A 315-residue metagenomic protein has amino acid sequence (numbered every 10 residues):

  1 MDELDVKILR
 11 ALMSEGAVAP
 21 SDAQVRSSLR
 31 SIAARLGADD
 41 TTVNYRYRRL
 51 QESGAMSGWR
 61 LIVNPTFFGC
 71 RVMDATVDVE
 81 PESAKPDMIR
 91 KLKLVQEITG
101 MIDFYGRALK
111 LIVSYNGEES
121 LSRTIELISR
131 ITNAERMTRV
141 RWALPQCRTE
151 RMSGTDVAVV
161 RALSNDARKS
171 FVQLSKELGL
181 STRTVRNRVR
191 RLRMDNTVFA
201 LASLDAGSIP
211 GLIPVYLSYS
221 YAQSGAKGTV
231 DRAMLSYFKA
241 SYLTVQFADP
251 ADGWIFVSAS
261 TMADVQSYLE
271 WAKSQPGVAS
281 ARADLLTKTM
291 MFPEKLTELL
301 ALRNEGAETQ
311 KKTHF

Functional and structural regions predicted by a protein language model:
M1-F315: A compositional/biophysical signature of low hydrophobicity enriched in polar/charged and small residues
